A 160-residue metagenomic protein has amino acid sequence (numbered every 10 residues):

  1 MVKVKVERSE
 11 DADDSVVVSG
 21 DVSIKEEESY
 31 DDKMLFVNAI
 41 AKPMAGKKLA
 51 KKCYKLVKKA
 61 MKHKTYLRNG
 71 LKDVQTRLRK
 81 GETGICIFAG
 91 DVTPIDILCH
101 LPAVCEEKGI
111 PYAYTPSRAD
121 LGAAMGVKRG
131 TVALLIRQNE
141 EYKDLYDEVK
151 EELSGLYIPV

Functional and structural regions predicted by a protein language model:
M1-E82, E140-V160: Polybasic, low-complexity intrinsically disordered tails and interdomain linkers
A39-M44, A89, Y114-D120: Short, functional N-terminal and low-complexity linear motifs
K62, A89, R137: Conserved short-loop catalytic and cofactor-binding motifs
T65, L78-I97, P102, G109-Y112: Extracellular/luminal Protease-associated
L98-I158: Short basic, glycine-rich beta-strand/loop surfaces that mediate nucleic-acid
